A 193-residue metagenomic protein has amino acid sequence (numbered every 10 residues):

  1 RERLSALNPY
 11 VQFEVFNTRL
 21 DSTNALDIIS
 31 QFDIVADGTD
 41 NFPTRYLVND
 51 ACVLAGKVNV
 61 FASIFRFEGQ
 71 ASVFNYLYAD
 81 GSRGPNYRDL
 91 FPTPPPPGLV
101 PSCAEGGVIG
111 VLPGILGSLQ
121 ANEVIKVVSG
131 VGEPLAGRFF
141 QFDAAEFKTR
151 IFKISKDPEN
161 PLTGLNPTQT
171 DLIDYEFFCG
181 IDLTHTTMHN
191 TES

Functional and structural regions predicted by a protein language model:
R1-S193: Adenine nucleotide-associated cytosolic modules
